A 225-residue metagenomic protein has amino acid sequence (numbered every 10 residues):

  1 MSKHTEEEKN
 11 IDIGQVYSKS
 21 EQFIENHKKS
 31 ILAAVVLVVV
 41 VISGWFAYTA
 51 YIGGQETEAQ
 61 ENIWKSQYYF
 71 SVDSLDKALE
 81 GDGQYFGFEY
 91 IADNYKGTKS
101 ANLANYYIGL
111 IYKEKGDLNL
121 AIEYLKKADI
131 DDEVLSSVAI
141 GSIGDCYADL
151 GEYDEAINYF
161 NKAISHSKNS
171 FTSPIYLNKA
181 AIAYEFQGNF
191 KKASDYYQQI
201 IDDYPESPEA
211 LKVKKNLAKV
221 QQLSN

Functional and structural regions predicted by a protein language model:
M1-V39: N-terminal positive-inside, membrane-proximal cytosolic segments immediately preceding the first
S30, D93-A101, K115, D129-S137 (+2 more regions): Short solvent-exposed coil/turn linkers within tandem alpha-helical repeat scaffolds
